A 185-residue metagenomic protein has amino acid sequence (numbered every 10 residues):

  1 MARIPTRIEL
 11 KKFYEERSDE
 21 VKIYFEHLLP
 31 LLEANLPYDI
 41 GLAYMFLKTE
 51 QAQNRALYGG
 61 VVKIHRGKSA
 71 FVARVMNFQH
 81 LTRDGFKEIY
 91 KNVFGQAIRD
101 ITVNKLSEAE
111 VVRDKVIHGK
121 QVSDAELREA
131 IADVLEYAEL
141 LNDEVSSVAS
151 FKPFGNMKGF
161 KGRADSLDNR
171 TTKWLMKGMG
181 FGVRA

Functional and structural regions predicted by a protein language model:
M1-F94: Amphipathic alpha-helical interface segments
A2-H27, A34, E88-I89, D100-V111 (+1 more regions): Polyanionic, low-complexity intrinsically disordered segments
